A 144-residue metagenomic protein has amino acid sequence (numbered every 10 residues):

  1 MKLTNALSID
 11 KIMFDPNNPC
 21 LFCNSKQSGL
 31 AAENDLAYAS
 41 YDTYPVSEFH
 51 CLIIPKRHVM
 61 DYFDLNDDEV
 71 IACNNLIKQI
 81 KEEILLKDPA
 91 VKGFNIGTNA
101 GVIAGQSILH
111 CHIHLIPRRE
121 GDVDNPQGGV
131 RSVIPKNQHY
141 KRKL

Functional and structural regions predicted by a protein language model:
M1-L144: HIT superfamily nucleotide-processing domains
